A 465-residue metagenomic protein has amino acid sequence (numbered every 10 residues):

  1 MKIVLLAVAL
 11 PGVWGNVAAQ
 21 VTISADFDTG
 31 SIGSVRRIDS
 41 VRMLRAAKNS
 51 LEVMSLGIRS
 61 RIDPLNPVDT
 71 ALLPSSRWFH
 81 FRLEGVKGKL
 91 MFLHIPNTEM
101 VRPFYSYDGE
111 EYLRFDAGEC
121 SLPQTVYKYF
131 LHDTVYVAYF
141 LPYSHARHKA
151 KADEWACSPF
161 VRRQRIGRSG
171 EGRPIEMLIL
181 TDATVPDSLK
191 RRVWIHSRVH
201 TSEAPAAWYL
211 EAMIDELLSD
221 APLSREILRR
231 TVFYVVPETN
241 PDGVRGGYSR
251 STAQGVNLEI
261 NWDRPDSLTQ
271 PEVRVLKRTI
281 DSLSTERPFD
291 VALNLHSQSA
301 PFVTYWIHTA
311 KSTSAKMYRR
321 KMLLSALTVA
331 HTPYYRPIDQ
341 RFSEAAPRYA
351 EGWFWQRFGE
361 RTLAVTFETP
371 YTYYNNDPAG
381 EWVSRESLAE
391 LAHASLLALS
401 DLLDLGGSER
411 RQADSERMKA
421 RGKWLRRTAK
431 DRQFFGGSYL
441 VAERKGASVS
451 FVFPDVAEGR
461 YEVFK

Functional and structural regions predicted by a protein language model:
G15-A19: Boundary at the C-terminal end of the N-terminal hydrophobic targeting segment
Q20-L72, G407-V452: Glycan-recognition and processing domains
H80-G88, V126-H132, V449-R460: Extracellular and analogous surface-interaction loops
L90-T98, P454-K465: A short beta-strand element within beta-rich, extracytoplasmic domains of secreted/secretory-pathway proteins
P103-G109, L113-F115: Conserved Ser/Thr-centered positions that define the repeating blades of beta-propeller domains
A117-F160, Q164-G170, V185: Extended acidic/polar, glycine-enriched regions that form or flank non-catalytic beta-rich accessory modules
F160-Q340, Q356, A364-G380, R421-R432: Active-site/substrate-binding loop(s) of hydrolase catalytic cores
N376-E409: His/Asp/Glu-rich mid-to-C-terminal helical/loop segments that flank catalytic regions of hydrolases
